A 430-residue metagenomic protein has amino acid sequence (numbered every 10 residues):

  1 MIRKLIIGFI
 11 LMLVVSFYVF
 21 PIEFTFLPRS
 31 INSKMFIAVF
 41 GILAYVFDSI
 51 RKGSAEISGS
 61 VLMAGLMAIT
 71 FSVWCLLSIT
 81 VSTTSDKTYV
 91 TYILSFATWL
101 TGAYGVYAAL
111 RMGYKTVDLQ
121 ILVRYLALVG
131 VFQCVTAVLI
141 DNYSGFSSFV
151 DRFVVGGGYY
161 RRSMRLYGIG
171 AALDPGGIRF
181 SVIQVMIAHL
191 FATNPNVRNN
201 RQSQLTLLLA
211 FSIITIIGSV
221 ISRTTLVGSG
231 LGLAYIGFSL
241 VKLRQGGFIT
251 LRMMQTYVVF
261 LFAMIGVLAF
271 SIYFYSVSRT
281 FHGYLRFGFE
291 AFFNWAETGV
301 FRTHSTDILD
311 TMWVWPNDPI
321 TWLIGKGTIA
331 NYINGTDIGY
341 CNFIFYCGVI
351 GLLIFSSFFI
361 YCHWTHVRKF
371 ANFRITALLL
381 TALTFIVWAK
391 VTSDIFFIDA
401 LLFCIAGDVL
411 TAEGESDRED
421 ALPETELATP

Functional and structural regions predicted by a protein language model:
M1-I7, D48-G53, V197, F248-V259 (+3 more regions): A juxtamembrane structural motif centered on a specific transmembrane helix
M1-K52, V73-V81, I398-L401: N-terminal signal-anchor transmembrane segment
F9-V15, L205-A210, W364-T392, F396 (+1 more regions): Loop-to-helix entry and N-terminal half of a specific, functionally important transmembrane alpha helix in multi-pass
I42-K52, S78-V135, F358: Transmembrane alpha-helical segments and their membrane-water interfaces
L43, I187-H189, L233-I236, A377-F385 (+1 more regions): Transmembrane alpha-helices of multi-pass inner-membrane enzymes
Q120-S148, A171-I221, L226-S239: Alpha-helical transmembrane segments of multi-pass inner-membrane proteins
A234, Y346-F385, E413-G414: Hydrophobic transmembrane alpha-helices and their immediate junctions
Y275-I324, Y332-N342: Membrane-interface loop/short-helix elements at transmembrane-helix boundaries of multipass membrane proteins
